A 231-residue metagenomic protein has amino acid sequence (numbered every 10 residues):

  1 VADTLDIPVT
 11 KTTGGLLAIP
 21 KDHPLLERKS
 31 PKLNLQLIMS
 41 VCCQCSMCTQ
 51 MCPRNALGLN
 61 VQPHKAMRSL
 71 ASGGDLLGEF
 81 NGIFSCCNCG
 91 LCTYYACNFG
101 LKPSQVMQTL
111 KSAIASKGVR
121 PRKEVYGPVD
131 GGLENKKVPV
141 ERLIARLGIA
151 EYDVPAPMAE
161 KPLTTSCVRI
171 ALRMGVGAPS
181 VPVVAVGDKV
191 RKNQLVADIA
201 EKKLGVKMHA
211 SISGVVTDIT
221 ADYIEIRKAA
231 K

Functional and structural regions predicted by a protein language model:
V1-S30: Catalytic cores of enzyme domains
I19-M39, T49, R54-D130: Ferredoxin-type iron-sulfur electron-transfer modules in oxidoreductases and energy-metabolism complexes
P121-P162, I224-A230: Extended boundary segments
P157-A178, I199, L204-A210: Short beta-strand-turn/beta-hairpin segments enriched in glycine/proline and small hydrophobics that form edge-strand
S180-K189, N193: Short histidine-centered loop motifs in beta-beta connectors
R191-G205, Y223-E225: Short hydrophobic beta/alpha edge segments that flank linear recognition/processing sites
G214-V216: Conserved hydrophobic positions within beta-strands
